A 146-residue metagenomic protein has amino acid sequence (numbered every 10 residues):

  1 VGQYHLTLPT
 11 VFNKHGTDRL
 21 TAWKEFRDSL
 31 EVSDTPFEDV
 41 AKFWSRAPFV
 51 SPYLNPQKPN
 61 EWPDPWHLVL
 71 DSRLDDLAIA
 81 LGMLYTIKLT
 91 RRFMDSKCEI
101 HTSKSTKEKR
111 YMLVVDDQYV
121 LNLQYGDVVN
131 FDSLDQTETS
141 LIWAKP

Functional and structural regions predicted by a protein language model:
V1-P146: A structural boundary/capping signal
